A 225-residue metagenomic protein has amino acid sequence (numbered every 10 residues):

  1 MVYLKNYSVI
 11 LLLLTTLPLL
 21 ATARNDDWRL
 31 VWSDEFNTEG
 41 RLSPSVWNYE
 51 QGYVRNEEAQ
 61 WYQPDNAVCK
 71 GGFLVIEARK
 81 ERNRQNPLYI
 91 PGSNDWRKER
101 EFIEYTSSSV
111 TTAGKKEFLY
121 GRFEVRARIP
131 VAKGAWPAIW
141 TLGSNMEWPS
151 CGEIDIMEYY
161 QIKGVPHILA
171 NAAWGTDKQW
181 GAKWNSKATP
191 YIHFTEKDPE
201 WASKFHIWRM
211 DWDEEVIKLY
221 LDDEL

Functional and structural regions predicted by a protein language model:
M1-V9: Bacterial N-terminal signal peptides that target proteins for export
V9, T16, S109-V110: Compositionally biased regions
L13-T22: Hydrophobic h-region of N-terminal signal peptides that target proteins for export in Gram-negative bacteria
R24-L225: GH16 jelly-roll
